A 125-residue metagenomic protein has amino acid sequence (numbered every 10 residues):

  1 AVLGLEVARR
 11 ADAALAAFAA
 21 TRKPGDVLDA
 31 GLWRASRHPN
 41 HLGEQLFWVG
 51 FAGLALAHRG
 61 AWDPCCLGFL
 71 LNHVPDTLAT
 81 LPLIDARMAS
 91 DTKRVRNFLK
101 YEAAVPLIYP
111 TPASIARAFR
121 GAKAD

Functional and structural regions predicted by a protein language model:
A1-A14, A19-D125: Hydrophobic transmembrane alpha-helices
